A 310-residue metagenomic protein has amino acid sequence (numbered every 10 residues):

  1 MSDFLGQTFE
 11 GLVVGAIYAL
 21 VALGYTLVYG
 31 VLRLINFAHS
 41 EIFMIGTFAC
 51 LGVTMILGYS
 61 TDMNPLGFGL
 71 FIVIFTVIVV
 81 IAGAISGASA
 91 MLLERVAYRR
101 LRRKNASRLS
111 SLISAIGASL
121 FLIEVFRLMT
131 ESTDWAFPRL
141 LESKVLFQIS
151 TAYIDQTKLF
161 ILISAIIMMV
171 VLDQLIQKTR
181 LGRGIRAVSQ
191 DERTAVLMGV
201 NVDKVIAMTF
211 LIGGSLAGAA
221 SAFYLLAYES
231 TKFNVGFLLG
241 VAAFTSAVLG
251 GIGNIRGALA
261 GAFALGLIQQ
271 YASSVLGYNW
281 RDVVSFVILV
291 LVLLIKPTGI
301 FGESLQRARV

Functional and structural regions predicted by a protein language model:
M1-V21, A49, S60-V77, K104-L109 (+2 more regions): Membrane-interfacial amphipathic/re-entrant helices at transmembrane-helix boundaries
S2-E10, V14-I17, L175-Q177, I206-S246 (+1 more regions): Inter-helical junctions in multi-pass inner-membrane proteins, predominant in energy-converting antiporter-like
F4-M55, L92, V96-A106, S110 (+1 more regions): Single transmembrane alpha-helix segments in multi-pass membrane proteins
E41-I45, R99-F126, V235-V248, A264 (+1 more regions): Pore- or pathway-lining transmembrane helices of multi-pass membrane proteins that form conduits for solutes/ions
D62-S114, A118, A260-L265, K296: Alpha-helical transmembrane segments within multi-pass membrane transporters and channels
L120-I149, S274-D282, F301-R307: Extracellular/periplasmic helix-loop junction at the C-terminal end of a transmembrane helix in multi-pass membrane
A152-T231, I255-A260: Helix-loop-helix "hairpin" substructures at the membrane interface of multi-pass membrane proteins
R193-L197, N201-K204, L276-V310: Cytosolic-side transmembrane-helix boundaries in multi-pass membrane proteins
